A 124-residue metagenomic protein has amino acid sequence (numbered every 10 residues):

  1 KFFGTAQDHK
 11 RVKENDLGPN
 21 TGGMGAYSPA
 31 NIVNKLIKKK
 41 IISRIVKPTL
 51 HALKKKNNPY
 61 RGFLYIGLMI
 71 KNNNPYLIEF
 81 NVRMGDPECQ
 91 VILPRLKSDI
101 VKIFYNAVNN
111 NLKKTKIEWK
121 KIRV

Functional and structural regions predicted by a protein language model:
K1-P87: Internal nucleotide-binding/catalytic subdomain
D8, V91, D99-I103, E118: Poly-acidic low-complexity segments
K38, T49, R95, A107 (+1 more regions): Functionally constrained cores in energy, signaling, and assembly domains
S43, L96-V108: Short, conserved active-site entrance elements at the starts or edges of catalytic domains
R83-D99: ATP-dependent carboxylate-activation loops
F104-V124: A glycine-rich beta-turn/hairpin centered on an aromatic-Pro dipeptide
